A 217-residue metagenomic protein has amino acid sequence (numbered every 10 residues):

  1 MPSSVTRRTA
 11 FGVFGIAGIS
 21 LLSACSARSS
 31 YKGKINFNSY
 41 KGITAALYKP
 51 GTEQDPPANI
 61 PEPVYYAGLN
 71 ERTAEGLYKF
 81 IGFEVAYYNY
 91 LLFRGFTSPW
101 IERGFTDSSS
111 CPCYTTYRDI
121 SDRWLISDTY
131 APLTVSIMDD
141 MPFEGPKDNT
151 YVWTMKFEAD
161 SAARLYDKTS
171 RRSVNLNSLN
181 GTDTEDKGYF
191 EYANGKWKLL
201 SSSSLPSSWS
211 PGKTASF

Functional and structural regions predicted by a protein language model:
M1-P2: Actinobacteria-biased recognition of intrinsically disordered, low-complexity terminal regions
T6-F11: N-terminal export leaders
G15-S20: Bacterial N-terminal signal peptides
S23-A24: C-terminal motif of bacterial Sec signal peptides marking the signal peptidase cleavage site
S29-K41, E144-F217: Exposed beta-sheet edge and beta->alpha loop/turn motif
F37-I60: Acidic, low-complexity proline/glycine-rich segments
T52-A131: Core segments of small alpha/beta cavity-forming domains
A131-M138, D167-R172: Long amphipathic alpha-helical coiled-coil segments
